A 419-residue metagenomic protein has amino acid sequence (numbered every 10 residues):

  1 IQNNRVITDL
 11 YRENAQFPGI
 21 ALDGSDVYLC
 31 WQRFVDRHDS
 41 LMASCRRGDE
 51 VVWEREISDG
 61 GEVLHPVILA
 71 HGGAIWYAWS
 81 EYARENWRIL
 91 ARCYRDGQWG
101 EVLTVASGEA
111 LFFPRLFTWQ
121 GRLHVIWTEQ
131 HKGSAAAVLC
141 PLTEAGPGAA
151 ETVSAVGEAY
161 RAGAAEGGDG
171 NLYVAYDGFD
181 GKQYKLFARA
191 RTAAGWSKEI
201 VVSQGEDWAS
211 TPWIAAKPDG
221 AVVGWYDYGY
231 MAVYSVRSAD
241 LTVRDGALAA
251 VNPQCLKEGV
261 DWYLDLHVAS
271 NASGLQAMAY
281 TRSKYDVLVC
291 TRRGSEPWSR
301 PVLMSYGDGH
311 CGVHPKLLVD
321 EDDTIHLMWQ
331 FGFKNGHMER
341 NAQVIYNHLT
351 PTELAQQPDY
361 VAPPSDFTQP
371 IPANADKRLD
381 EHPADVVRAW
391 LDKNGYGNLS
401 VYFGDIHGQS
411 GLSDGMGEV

Functional and structural regions predicted by a protein language model:
I1-A389: Extracellular, repeat-based ectodomains that mediate carbohydrate processing or recognition
F367-V419: An N-terminally biased module of ancient metal coordination in phosphate/nucleic-acid-related enzymes
